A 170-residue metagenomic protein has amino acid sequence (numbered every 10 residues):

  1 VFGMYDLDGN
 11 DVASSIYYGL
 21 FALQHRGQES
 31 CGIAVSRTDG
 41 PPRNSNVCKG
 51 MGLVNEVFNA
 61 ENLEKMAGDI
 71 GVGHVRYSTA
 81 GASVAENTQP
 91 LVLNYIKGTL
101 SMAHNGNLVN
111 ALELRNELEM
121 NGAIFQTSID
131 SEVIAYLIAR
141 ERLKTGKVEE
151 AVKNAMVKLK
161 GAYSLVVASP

Functional and structural regions predicted by a protein language model:
V1-P170: Conserved short alpha-helical segments that host acidic/polar catalytic motifs at enzyme active sites
